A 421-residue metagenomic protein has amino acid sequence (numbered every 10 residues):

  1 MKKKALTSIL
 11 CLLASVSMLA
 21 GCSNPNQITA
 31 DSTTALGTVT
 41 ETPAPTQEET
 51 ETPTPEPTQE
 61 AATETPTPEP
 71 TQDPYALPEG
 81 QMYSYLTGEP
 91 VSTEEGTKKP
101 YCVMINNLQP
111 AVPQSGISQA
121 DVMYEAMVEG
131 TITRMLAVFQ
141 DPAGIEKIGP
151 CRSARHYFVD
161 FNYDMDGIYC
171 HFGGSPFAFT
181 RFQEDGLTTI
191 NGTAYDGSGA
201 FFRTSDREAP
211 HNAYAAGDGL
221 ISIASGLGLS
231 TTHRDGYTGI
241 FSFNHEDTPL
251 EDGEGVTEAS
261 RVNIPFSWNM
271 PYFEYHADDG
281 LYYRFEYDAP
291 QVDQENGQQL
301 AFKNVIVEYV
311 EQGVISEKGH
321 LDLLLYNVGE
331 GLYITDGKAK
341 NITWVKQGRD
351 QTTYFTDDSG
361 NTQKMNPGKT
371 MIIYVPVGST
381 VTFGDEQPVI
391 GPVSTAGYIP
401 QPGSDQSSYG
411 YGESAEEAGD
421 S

Functional and structural regions predicted by a protein language model:
M1-I9: Bacterial N-terminal signal peptides that target proteins for export
L12-L13: Repetitive helical segments and hydrophobic/amphipathic motifs
M18-G21: C-terminal motif of bacterial Sec signal peptides marking the signal peptidase cleavage site
S23-A30: Bacterial lipoprotein signal-peptidase II cleavage site
I28, L36-V39, Y409-Y411: Hydrophobic/aromatic hotspots within intrinsically disordered, low-complexity regions
T33-Q72: Extracellular mucin-like PTS domains
E69-Y124, E129-D420: A surface/extracellular/periplasmic glyco- and lipid-processing/surface-interacting theme
